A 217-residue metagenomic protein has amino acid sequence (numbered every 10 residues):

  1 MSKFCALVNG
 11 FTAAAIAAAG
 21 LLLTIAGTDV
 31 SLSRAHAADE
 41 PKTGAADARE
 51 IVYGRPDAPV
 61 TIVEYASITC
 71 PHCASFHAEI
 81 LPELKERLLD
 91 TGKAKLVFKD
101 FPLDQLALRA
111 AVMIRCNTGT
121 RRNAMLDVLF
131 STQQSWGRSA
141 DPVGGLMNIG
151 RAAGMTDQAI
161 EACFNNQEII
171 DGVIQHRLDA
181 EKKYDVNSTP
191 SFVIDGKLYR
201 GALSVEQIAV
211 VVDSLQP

Functional and structural regions predicted by a protein language model:
S2-D104, I174-K182, S214-P217: Extracytoplasmic thiol/disulfide redox context detector
S2-F11, L32-A38, S67, N148-P217: C-terminal cap of thioredoxin/glutaredoxin-like
P41, A48-R49, V63, G92 (+7 more regions): Generic signal for short, ordered secondary-structure residues within or immediately flanking folded domains
E50, F98-F101, Q134, E161 (+1 more regions): Conserved short-loop catalytic and cofactor-binding motifs
A66-I68, A74-R151: Structural alpha/beta surface segment adjacent to cysteine/selenocysteine redox centers across thiol/disulfide enzymes
